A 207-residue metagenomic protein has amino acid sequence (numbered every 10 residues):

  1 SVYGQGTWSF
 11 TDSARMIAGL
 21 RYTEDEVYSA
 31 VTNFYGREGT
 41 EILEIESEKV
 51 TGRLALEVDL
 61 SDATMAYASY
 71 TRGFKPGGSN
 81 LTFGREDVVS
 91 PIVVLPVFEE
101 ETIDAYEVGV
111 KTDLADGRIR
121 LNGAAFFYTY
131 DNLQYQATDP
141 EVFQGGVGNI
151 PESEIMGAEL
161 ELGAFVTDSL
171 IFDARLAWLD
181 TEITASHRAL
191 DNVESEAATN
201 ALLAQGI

Functional and structural regions predicted by a protein language model:
S1, R37-G39, R85-P96, P140-G148 (+1 more regions): Surface-exposed loop/turn segments flanking beta-strands in extracellular/periplasmic regions
V2-Y128: Structural signature of Gram-negative outer-membrane beta-barrels, strongest in the C-terminal barrel of TonB-dependent
Q5, L43-E46, Q134-Q136, Q144 (+1 more regions): Residue-identity detector for glutamine
D12, F127-T129, G148-I207: Gram-negative outer-membrane beta-barrel transporters
A18, R72, G77, D116 (+4 more regions): Feature targets compositionally biased, intrinsically disordered low-complexity regions with long contiguous runs
Y22, F34, G84, A124 (+4 more regions): Sparse recognition of residues in long alpha-helices and their boundaries
Y28-R37, S79-E86, L133-E141, L179 (+1 more regions): Outer-membrane beta-barrel translocator domains and adjoining extracellular loop/strand segments of Gram-negative
L114, D139, T167: Acidic surface patches and DE-rich sequence motifs
